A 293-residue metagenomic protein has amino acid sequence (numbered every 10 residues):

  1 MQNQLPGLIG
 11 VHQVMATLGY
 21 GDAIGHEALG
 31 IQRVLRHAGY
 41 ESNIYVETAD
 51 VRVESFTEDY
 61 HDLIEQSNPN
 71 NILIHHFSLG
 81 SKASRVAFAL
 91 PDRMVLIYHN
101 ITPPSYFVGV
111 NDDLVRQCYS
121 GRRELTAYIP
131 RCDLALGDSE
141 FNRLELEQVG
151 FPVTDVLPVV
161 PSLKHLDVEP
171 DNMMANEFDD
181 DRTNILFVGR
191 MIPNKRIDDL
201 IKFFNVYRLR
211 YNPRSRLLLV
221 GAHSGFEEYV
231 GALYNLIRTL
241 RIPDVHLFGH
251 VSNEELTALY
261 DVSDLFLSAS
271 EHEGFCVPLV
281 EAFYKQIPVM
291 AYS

Functional and structural regions predicted by a protein language model:
E47-D50, R214-Y234: Glycosyltransferase donor-sugar binding loop
I129-N172: Donor nucleotide-sugar binding/catalytic pocket of nucleotide-sugar-dependent glycosyltransferases
L136, A175-K195, I201-F204, L218: Conserved donor-binding/catalytic core segment of Leloir-type glycosyltransferases
V230-E254: Nucleotide-activated donor-binding/catalytic signature segment of Leloir-type glycosyltransferases, i.e., the conserved
V251, A258-S263: Short alpha-helical donor nucleotide-sugar binding micro-motif in glycosyltransferases
E271: Aromatic "clamp/platform" in nucleotide-sugar-dependent glycosyltransferases that forms part of the donor/acceptor
P288-A291: Short hydrophobic beta-strand element within catalytic cores of glycosyltransferases and related nucleotide-activated
